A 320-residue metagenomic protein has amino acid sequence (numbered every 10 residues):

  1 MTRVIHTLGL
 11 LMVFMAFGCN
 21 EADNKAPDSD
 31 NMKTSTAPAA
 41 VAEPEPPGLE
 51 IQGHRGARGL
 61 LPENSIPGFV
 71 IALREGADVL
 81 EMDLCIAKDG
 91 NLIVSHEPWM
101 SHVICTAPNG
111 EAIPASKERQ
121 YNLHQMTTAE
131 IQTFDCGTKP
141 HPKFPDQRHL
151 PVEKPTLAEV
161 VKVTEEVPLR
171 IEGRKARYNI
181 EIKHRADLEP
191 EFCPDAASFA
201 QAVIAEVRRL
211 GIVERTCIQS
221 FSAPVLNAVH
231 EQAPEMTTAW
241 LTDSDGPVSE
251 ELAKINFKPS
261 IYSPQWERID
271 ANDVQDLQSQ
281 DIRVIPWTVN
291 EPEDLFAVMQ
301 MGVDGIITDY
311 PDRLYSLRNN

Functional and structural regions predicted by a protein language model:
R3-L10: Sec-dependent signal peptide recognition, specifically the positively charged N-region followed immediately by
C19-N320: Phosphate-group recognition and catalysis centered on beta-loop-alpha active-site segments
